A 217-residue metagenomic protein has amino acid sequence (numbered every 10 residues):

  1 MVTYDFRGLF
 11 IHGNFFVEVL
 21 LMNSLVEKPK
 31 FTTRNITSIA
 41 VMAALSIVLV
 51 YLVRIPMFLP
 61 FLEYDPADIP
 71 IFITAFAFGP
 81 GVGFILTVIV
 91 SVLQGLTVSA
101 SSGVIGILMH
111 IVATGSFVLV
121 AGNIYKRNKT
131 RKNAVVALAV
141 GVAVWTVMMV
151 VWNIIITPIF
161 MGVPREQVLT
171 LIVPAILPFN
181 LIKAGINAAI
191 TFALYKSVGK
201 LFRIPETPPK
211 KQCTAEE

Functional and structural regions predicted by a protein language model:
V2-E217: Loop-helix junctions at membrane interfaces
